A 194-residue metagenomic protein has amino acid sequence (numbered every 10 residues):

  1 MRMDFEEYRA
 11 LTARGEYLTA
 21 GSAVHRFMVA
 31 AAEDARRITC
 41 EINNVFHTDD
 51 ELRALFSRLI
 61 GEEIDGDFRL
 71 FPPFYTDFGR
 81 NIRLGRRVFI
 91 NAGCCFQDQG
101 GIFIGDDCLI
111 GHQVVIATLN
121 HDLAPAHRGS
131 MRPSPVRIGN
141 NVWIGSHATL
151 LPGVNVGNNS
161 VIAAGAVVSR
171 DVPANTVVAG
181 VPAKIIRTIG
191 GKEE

Functional and structural regions predicted by a protein language model:
M1-D67, A183-R187, E193-E194: Terminal amphipathic alpha-helical/low-complexity segments used for targeting or macromolecular assembly
F74-L84, F89-N155, V181-E194: Flexible, glycine/small-residue-enriched loop-and-beta-strand segment within the central core of proteins
T118, R170-N175: Short arginine-rich
W143, V161, V177-A179: Short-chain dehydrogenase/reductase
V154-G157, V172: Extended beta-solenoid/beta-helix repeat architectures
V161-V168: C-terminal/domain-terminus segments
